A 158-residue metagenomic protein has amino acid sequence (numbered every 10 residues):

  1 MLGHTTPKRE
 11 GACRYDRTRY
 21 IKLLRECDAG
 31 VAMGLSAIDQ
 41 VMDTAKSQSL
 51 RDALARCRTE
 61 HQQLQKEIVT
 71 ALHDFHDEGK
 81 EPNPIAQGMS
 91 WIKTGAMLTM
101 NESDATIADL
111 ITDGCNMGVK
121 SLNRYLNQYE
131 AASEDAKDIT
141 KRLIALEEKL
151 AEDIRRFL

Functional and structural regions predicted by a protein language model:
M1-L2, E10-G11, Y15-R17, L143 (+1 more regions): Low-complexity, polar/amphipathic intrinsically disordered segments that mediate membrane, lipid-surface
L2-K8, T59, T70-V119: Carboxylate-rich helix-loop segments that flank metal/cofactor sites and access channels in metalloenzymes
A12-A45, T106-E130: Alpha-helical bundle segments that constitute or directly flank the non-heme di-iron/ferroxidase center
R19-C27, Q48-K66, D104-L110, D135-L146: Alpha-helical scaffold segments that form or flank carboxylate-/histidine-based iron centers
M42, I68, L72-F75, G79 (+2 more regions): Leucine-rich amphipathic alpha-helices with coiled-coil/heptad-repeat character
L64-H73, M100-D104, K149-L158: Amphipathic alpha-helical coiled-coil segments
K120-L158: A generic hydrophobic-segment detector
